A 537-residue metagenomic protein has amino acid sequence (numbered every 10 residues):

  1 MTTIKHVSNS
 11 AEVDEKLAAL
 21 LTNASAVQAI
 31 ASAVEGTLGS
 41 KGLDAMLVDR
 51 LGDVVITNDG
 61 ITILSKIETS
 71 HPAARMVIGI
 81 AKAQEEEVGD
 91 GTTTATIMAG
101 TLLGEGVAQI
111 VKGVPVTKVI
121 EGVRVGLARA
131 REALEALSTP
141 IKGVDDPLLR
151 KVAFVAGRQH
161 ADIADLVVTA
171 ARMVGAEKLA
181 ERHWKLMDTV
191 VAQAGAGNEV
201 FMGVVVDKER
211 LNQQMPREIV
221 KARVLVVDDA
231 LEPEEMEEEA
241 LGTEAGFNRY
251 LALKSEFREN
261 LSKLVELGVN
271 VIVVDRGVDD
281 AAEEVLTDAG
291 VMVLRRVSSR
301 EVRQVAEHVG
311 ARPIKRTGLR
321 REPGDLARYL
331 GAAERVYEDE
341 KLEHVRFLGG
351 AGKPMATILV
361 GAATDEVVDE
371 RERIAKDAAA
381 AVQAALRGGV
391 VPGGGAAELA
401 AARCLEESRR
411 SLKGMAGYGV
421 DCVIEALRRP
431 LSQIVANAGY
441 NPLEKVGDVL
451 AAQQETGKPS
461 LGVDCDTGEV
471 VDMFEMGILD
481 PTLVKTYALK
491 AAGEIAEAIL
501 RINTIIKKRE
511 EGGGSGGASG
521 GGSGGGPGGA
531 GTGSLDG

Functional and structural regions predicted by a protein language model:
M1-A83, G277, A281, D288 (+1 more regions): Generic N-terminal targeting/processing segments that precede catalytic cores or assembly contacts
D14, Q84-T94, V390-P392: Glycine/serine-rich anion-binding loops at beta->alpha junctions that coordinate negatively charged ligand groups
L21, E68, T357-L359, T364-G537: Extended, low-charge hydrophobic alpha-helical regions
G39, G89, G113, A171 (+5 more regions): Residue-level signature of catalytic and energy-coupling elements of molecular machines, predominantly ATP/GTP-dependent
V54-I56, F201-M202, Q213, P233-E239 (+5 more regions): Nucleotide-binding motor/catalytic cores of P-loop/tubulin-like NTPases across gene-expression machines
T92, T96-I97, T117-R124, G417-E425 (+1 more regions): Alpha-helical transmembrane segments of multi-pass membrane proteins, especially transporters and channels
L103-G143, I163-A164: Hydrophobic or amphipathic alpha-helical targeting/insertion segments
R131-R387, P392, I505-I506, E510-G537: Long, structured protein-protein interaction/assembly regions in large complexes
